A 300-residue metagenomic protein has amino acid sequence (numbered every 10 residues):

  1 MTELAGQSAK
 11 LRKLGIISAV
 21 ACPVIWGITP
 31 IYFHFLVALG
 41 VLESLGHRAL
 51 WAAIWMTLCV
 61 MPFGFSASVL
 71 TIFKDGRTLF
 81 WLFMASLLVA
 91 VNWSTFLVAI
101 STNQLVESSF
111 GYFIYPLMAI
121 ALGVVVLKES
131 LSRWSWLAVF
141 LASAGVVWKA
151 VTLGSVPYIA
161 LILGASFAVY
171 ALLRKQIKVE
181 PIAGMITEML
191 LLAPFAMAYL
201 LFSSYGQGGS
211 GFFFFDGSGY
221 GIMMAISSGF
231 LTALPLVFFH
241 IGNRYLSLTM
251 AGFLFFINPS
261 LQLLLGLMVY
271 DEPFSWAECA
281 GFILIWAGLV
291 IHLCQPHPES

Functional and structural regions predicted by a protein language model:
M1-A21, I54-L82, R133, M185 (+3 more regions): Membrane-interface interhelical linkers
M1-L45, A144-Q176, A198, L265 (+1 more regions): Glycine-/small-residue-enriched transmembrane alpha-helix faces in small-molecule transporters and effluxers
T2-L4, A49, F256-S300: C-terminal-most transmembrane helix of multi-pass membrane proteins
A21-I28, Y32, F83-I100, I162-L173 (+2 more regions): Hydrophobic alpha-helical transmembrane segments of multi-pass membrane transport proteins, especially secondary
A38-E43, S94-G111, V237-L254, P273: Structural motif at transmembrane-helix junctions in multi-pass transporters
V98, I114-S135, S260-C279: C-terminal transmembrane-helix exit sites in multi-pass transporters
F110-I114, P181-L191, A233-M268: Helix-helix packing/entry segments at the starts of transmembrane helices
W134-A150, L163, A277-P296: Hydrophobic transmembrane alpha-helices of multi-pass small-molecule transport proteins
